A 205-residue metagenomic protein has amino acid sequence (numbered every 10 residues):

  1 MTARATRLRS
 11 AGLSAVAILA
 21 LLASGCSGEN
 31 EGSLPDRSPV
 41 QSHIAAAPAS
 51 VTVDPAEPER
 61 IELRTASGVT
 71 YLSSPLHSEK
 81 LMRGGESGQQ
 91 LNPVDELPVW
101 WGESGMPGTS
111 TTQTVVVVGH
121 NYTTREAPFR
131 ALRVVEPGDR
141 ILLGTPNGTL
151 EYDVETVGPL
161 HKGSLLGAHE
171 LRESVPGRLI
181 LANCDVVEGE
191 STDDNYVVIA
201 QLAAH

Functional and structural regions predicted by a protein language model:
T2-L13: Bacterial N-terminal signal peptides that target proteins for export
A15-A20: Gram-negative bacterial Sec-dependent N-terminal signal peptides
L22-G25: C-terminal motif of bacterial Sec signal peptides marking the signal peptidase cleavage site
S27-E136, L142-T145, T156-H205: Solvent-exposed, non-transmembrane regions of membrane-associated and secreted proteins
